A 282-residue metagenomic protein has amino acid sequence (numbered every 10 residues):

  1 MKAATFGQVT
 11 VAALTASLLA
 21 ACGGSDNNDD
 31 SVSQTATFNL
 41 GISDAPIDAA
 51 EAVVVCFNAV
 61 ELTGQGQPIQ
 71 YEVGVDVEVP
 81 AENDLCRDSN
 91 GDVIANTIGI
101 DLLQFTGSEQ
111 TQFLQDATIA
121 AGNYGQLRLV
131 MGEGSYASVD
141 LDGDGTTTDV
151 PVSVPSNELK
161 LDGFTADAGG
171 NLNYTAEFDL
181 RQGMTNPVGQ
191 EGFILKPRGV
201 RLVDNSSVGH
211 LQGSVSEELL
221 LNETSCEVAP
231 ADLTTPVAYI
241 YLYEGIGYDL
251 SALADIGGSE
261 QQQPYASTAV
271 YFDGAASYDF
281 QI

Functional and structural regions predicted by a protein language model:
M1-V11: Bacterial N-terminal signal peptides that target proteins for export
A13-A16: Short, linear, compositionally biased motifs with a strong N-terminal bias
L18-A21: C-terminal motif of bacterial Sec signal peptides marking the signal peptidase cleavage site
G23-Q281: A short, solvent-exposed, low-complexity linear motif enriched for acidic/polar residues with Pro/Gly/Ser/Thr
